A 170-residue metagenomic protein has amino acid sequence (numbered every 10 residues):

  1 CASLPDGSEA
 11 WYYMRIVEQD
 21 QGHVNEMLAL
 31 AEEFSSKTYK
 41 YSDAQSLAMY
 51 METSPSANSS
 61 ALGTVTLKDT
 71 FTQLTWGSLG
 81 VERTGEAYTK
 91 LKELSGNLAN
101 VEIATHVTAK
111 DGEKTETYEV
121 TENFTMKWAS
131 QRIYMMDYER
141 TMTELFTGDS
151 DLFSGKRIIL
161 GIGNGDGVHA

Functional and structural regions predicted by a protein language model:
A2, E93, N100, S130-Q131 (+1 more regions): Extracytoplasmic/cell-surface-exposed regions of Actinobacterial cell-envelope-associated and secreted proteins
A2-V24, K114-N164: Short beta-strand edge/turn micro-motifs at domain boundaries
S3-L79, G155-A170: Core segments of small alpha/beta cavity-forming domains
F34-T38, A99, A109, F124 (+1 more regions): Broad hydrophobic/π-residue packing in well-ordered secondary structure
K40-D43, S95, Q131: Alpha-helix capping and helix-coil boundary motifs
E52-S59, E82-G96, Y134-E139: Short low-complexity stretches enriched in small and charged residues
G63-D69, Y88-K92, N100, M135-M136 (+1 more regions): Generic detector of short, locally flexible boundary/turn motifs and exposed helical patches
D69-T115: Surface-exposed, charged secondary-structure patches
